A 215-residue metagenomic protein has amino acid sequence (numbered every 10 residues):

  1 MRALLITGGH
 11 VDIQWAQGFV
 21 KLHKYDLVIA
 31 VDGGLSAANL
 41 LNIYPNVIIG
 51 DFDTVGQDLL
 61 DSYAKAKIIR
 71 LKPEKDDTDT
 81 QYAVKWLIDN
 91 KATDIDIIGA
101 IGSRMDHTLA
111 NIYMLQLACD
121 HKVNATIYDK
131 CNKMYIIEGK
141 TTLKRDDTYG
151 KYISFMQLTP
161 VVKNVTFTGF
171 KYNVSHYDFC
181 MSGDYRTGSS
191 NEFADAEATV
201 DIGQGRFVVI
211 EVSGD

Functional and structural regions predicted by a protein language model:
M1-S62: N-terminal beta-strand-loop-alpha-helix module at the start of alpha/beta ligand-binding or catalytic domains
A64-K72, K122-T126, K151-S154, V161: A glycine-rich helix N-cap at a beta->alpha junction
I68-N90: Short phosphate-binding loop-to-helix
D106-Q116: Short Gly/Thr/Asp-enriched flexible loops that form oxyanion-binding sites at enzyme active sites
L117-M134: Short, acidic/small-residue loops that bind anionic groups at enzyme active sites
N132, I137-D215: Long, charged alpha-helical interface segments
